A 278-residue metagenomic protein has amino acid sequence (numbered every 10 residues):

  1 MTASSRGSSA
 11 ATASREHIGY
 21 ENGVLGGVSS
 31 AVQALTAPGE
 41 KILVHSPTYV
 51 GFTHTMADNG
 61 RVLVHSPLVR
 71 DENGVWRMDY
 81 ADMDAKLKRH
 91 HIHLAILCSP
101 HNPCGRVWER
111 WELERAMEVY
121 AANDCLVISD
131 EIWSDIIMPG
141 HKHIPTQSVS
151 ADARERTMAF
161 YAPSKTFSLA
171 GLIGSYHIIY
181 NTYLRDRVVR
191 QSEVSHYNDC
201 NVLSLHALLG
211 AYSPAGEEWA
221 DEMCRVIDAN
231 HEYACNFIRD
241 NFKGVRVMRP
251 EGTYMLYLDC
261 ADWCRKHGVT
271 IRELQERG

Functional and structural regions predicted by a protein language model:
T2, R6-G278: PLP-dependent class I/II
